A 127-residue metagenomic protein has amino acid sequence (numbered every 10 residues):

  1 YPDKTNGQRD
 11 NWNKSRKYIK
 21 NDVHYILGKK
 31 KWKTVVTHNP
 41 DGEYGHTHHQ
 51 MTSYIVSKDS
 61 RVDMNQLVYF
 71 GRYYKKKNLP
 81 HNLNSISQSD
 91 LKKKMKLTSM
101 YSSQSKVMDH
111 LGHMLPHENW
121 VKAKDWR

Functional and structural regions predicted by a protein language model:
Y1-V62: Active-site beta-strand->loop->alpha-helix modules in alpha/beta enzyme cores, enriched in Gly/His/Asp(Glu)
V62-R127: The feature marks non-catalytic terminal segments
